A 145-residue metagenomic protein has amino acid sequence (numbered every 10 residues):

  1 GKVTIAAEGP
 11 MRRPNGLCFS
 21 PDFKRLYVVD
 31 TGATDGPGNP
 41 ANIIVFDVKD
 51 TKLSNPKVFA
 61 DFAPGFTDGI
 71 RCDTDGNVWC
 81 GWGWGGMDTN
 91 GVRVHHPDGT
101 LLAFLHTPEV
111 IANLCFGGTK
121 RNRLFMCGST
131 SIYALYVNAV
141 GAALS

Functional and structural regions predicted by a protein language model:
G1-M11, V45-A63, V92-T107: Blade-edge beta-strand/turn elements of extracellular beta-propeller and related beta-sheet repeat scaffolds
V3-V28, G32-A41, D61-W82, P108-R123 (+1 more regions): Beta-rich, blade/repeat-based domains predominating in secreted/periplasmic proteins but also intracellular
T34, T51, G86, T100 (+3 more regions): Surface-exposed, flexible loop/turn segments at secondary-structure boundaries
P37-I44, M87-V92, S131-Y136: Structural motif
V45-D47, N77, L101, L114 (+1 more regions): A general secondary-structure boundary signal
V45-K52, Y136-L144: Short loop/turn segments immediately following beta-strands, especially the blade-tip and inter-blade linker loops
N77-W79, N90-R93: Glycine-rich, positively charged active-site loop/lid region within alpha/beta enzyme cores that binds and organizes
